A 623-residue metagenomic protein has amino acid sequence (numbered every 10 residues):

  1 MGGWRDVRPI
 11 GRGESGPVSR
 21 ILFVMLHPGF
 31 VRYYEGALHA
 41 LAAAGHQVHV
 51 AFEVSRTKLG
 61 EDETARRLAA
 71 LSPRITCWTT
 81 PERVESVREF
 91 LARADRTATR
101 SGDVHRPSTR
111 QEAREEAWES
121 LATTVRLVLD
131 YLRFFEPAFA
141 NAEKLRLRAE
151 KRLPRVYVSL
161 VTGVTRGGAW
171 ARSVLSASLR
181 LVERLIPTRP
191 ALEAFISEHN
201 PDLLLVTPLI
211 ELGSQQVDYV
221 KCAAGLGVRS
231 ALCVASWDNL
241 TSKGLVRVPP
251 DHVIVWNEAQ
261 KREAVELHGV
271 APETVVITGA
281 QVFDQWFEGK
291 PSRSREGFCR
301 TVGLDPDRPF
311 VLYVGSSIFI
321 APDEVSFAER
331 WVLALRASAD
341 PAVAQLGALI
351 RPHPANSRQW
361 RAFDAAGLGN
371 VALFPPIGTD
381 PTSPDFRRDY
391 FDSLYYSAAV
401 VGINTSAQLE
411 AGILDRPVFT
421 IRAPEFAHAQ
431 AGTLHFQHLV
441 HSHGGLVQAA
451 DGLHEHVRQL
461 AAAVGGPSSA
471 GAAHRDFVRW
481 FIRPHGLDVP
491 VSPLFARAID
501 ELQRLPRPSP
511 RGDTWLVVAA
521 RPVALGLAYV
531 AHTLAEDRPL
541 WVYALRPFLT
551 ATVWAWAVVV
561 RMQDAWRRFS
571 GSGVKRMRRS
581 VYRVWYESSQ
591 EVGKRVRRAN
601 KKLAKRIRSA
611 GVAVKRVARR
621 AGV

Functional and structural regions predicted by a protein language model:
W4, G11, G29, H39 (+4 more regions): Conserved N-terminal ligand/cofactor-binding loop architecture of enzyme catalytic domains
R20-L22, E112, R133, E193-G213 (+1 more regions): Short N-terminal targeting/anchoring amphipathic segment
F23-E35, T57-L59, A138, L209-L212 (+1 more regions): A short, glycine/small-residue-rich beta-strand->loop->alpha-helix junction that serves as a flexible
A70-T76, T162-T165, L179-P190, D202-L203 (+3 more regions): Active-site-proximal region of nucleotide-activated glycan assembly enzymes, centered on histidine/acidic-rich loops
I196-S197, A355-L409, L414: Donor nucleotide-activated moiety binding/catalytic core segment of transferases that use nucleotide-activated donors
R247-P250, V270-I277, S406-P484: Catalytic binding pocket for nucleotide-activated donors in carbohydrate/polymer assembly enzymes
F283-D380: Conserved catalytic-core segment of nucleotide-activated headgroup transferases in glycan assembly
P291, R308, G315-F319, L346 (+1 more regions): C-terminal amphipathic helix plus adjacent low-complexity, charged tail appended to glycosyltransferase catalytic
